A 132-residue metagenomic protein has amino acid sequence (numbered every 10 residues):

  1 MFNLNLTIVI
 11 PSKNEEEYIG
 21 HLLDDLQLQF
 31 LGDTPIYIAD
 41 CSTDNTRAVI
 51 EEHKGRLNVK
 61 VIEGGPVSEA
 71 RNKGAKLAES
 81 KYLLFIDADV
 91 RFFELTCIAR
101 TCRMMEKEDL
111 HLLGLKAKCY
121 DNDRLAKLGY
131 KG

Functional and structural regions predicted by a protein language model:
M1-D25: N-proximal low-complexity "stem/linker" segments adjacent to membrane-targeting elements
E17-G20, D44-E52: Acidic helix N-cap motif at the loop->helix transition within catalytic regions of sugar-transfer enzymes
D24-D33: Short, acidic, metal-binding catalytic loop of nucleotide-sugar glycosyltransferases
D33-S42, I62-G64: Short beta-strand/loop segment that forms part of the nucleotide-sugar
A39-A48, V90-R91: A conserved acidic beta->alpha catalytic loop
I62-A78: Glycine-rich, basic loop-to-helix element that forms the pyrophosphate-binding segment of sugar-nucleotide handling
L83: Short aromatic/hydrophobic "clamp" motif used to bind/position activated sugar donors
R91, L95-K127: Conserved donor NDP-sugar-binding/catalytic core segment of glycosyltransferases
